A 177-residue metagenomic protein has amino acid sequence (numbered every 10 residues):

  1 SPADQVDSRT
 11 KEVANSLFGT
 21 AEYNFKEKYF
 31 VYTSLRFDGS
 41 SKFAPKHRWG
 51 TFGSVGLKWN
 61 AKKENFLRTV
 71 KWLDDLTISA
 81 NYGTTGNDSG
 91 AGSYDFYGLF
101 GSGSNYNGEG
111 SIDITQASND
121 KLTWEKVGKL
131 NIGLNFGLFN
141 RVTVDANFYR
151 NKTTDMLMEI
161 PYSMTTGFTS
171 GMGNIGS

Functional and structural regions predicted by a protein language model:
S1-S177: Extracellular/periplasmic, surface-exposed regions of secreted and cell-surface proteins
